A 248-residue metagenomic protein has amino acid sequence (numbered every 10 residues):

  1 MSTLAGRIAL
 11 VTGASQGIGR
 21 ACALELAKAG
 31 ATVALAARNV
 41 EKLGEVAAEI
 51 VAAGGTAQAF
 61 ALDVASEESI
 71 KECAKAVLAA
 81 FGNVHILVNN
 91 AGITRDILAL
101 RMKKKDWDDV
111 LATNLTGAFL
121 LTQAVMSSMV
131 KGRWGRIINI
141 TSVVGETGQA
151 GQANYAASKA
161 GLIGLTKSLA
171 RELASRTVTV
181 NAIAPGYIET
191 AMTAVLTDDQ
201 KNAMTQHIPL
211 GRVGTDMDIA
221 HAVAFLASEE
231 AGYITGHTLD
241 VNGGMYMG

Functional and structural regions predicted by a protein language model:
I8, S15-Q16: Conserved glycine-rich cofactor-binding loop
V40, L62-C73, K104, M217-D218: The beta1-alpha1 cofactor-binding region of Rossmann-like NAD(H)/NADP(H)-dependent oxidoreductases
L98-A99, K103-L111, T193, M204: Substrate-binding pocket helix/loop in short-chain dehydrogenase/reductase
T122, S158, T166: Active-site helix of classical SDR
S127, R171-S175, G232: Alpha-helical segment proximal to the catalytic Tyr-Lys
S142: Residue(s) in the substrate-gating loop at a strand-loop-helix junction that position the organic substrate next
A174, T179, I234-G236, N242: Short, small/polar-rich loop/turn modules that mediate ligand/substrate recognition or access, typified
